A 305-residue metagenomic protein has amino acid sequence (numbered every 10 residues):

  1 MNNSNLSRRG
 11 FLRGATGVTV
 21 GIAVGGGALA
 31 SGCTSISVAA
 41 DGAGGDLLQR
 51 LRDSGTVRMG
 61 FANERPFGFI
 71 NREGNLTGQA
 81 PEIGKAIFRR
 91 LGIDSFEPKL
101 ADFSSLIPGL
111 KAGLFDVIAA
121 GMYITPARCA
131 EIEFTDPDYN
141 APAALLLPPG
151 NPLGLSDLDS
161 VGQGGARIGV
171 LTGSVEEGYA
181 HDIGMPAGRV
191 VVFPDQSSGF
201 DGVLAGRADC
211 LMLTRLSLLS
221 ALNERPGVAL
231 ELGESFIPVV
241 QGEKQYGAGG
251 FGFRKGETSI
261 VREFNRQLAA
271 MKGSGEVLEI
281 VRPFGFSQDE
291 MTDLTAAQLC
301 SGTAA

Functional and structural regions predicted by a protein language model:
N2-I22: N-terminal secretory signal peptides and thylakoid transit peptides that target proteins across membranes
R9, K85, P98-S160: Acidic, polar ligand-binding/catalytic clefts
G17, G42-A120, A130: Extracytoplasmic small-molecule ligand-binding "clamshell" domains of the periplasmic binding protein/Venus flytrap
V24-G25, S35, V175-V190, L230 (+1 more regions): Ligand-binding clefts/hinges and TM-proximal coupling segments of bilobed small-molecule sensing domains
T34, G78-R90, N151, D159 (+2 more regions): Extended ligand-binding regions for polar small-molecule ligands
P98-P108, V191-D201, A205: Short helix-initiation/N-cap motifs at beta->coil->alpha
M122-A130, Y179-D182, D209-Q245: A ligand-binding cleft/hinge motif common to bilobed small-molecule-binding domains
N140-L146, P226-N265, Q288-A305: Periplasmic-binding protein-like
